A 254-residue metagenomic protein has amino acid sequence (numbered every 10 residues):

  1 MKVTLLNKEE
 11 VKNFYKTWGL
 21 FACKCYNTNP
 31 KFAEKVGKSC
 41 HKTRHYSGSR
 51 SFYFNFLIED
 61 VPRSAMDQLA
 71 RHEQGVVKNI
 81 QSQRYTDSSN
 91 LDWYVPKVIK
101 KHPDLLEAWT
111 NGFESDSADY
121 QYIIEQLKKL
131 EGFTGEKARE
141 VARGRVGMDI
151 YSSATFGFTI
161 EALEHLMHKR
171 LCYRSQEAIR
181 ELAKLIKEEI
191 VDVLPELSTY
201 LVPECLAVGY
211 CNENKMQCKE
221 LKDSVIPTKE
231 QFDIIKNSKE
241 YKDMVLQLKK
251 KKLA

Functional and structural regions predicted by a protein language model:
M1-A254: Family-specific signature for flavin-dependent thymidylate synthase
